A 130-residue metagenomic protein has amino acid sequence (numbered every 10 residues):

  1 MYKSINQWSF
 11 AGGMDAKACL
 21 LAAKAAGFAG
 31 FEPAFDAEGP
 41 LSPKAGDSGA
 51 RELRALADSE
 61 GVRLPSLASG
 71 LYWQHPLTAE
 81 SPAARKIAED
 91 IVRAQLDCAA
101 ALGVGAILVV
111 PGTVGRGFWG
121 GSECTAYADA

Functional and structural regions predicted by a protein language model:
Y2-Q7, F31-P33, L64-S69, I107-V109: Hydrophobic faces of well-ordered beta-strands that scaffold small-molecule active sites in alpha/beta enzyme cores
K3-N6, A37-P40, A79-P82, G120: A short, structure-level motif marking secondary-structure boundaries and short turns
Q7-M14: Short polar catalytic/cofactor-binding loops
G13, P43, P76-L77: Short, solvent-exposed polar/charged micro-motifs at secondary-structure junctions
K17, D58-E60, P76-A130: Active-site acidic/histidine proton-transfer and metal-coordination neighborhood in alpha/beta enzyme cores
C19-G27, K44-L67, R93-G103: Acidic (Asp/Glu)-rich catalytic clusters
E32-D58, P111-W119: Glycine-rich, proline-tolerant flexible connector loops at the mouths of alpha/beta enzymes
L71-Q74: Aromatic-lined carbohydrate-binding surfaces of glycoside hydrolases
